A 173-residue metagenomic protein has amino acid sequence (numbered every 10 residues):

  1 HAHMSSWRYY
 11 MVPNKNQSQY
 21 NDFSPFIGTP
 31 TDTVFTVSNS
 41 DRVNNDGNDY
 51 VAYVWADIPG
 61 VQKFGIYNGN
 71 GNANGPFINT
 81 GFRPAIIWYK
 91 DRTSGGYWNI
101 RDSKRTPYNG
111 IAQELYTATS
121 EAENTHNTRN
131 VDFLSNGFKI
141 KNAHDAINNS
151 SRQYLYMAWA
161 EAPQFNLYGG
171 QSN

Functional and structural regions predicted by a protein language model:
H1-N173: Surface-exposed molecular-recognition determinants
